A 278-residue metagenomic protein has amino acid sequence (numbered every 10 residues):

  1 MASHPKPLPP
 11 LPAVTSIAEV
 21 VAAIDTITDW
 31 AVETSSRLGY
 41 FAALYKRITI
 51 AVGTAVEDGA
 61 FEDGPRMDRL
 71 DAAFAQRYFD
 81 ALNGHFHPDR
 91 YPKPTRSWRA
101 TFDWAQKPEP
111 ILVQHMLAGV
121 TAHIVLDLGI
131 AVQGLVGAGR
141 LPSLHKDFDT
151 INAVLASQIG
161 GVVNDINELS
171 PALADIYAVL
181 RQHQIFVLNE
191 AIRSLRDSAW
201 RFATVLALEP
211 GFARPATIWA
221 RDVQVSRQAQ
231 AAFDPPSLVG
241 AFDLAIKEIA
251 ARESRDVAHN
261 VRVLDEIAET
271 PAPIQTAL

Functional and structural regions predicted by a protein language model:
A2-A72, Q76-A81: Leu/Val/Ala/Ile-rich N-terminal alpha-helices, chiefly Sec-type signal peptides and the beginnings
H4, L188-L278: A cross-kingdom marker for long, charged
P7-P10, T28, E57-G64, F86-D89 (+5 more regions): Surface-exposed peri-terminal alpha-helical interaction modules
V20, I24-T28, V52, F74 (+7 more regions): Generic structural signal of hydrophobic/aromatic residues within well-ordered alpha-helices of folded domains
D29-V32, S36, L82, F86 (+7 more regions): Residue-level signal for secondary-structure boundary elements
K46, G59-N164: Internal, hydrophobic cores of structured domains that mediate oligomerization or house catalytic pockets within large
K46-T49, G53, L70-F74, Y78 (+11 more regions): Charge-rich, low-complexity amphipathic helices in intrinsically disordered tails/linkers adjacent to domains
I151-T204: Glycine-rich, aromatic-bearing surface loops/beta-hairpins
